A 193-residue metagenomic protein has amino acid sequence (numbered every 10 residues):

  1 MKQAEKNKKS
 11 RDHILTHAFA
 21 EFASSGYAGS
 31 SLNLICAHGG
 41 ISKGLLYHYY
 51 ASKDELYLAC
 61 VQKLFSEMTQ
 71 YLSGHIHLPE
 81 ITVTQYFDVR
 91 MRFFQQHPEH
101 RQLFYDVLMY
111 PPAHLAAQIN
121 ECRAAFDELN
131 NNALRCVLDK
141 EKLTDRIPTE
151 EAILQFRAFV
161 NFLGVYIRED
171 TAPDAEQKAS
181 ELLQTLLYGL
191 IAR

Functional and structural regions predicted by a protein language model:
M1-K9: N-terminal intrinsically disordered/low-complexity leader segments
N7, L15, Y57, V61 (+5 more regions): Amphipathic, non-transmembrane alpha-helical scaffold segments
K9, H13, H17, E21-E55 (+1 more regions): Helix-turn-helix
A59, S73-Q96, T149-F156: Hydrophobic alpha-helical connector segments
S66-T69, S73-G74, H114-K142, E150-L154 (+1 more regions): Amphipathic alpha-helical packing segments from all-alpha helical-bundle domains
V89-R92, N131-C136, R157, E169-R193: C-terminal peripheral helix-coil segments that are non-catalytic and often amphipathic
R90, F104, L108, F156 (+2 more regions): Short alpha-helical scaffolding segments that buttress acidic/His motifs in well-ordered protein cores
Q95-A117, V165, E169: Amphipathic alpha-helical segments used for helix-helix packing
